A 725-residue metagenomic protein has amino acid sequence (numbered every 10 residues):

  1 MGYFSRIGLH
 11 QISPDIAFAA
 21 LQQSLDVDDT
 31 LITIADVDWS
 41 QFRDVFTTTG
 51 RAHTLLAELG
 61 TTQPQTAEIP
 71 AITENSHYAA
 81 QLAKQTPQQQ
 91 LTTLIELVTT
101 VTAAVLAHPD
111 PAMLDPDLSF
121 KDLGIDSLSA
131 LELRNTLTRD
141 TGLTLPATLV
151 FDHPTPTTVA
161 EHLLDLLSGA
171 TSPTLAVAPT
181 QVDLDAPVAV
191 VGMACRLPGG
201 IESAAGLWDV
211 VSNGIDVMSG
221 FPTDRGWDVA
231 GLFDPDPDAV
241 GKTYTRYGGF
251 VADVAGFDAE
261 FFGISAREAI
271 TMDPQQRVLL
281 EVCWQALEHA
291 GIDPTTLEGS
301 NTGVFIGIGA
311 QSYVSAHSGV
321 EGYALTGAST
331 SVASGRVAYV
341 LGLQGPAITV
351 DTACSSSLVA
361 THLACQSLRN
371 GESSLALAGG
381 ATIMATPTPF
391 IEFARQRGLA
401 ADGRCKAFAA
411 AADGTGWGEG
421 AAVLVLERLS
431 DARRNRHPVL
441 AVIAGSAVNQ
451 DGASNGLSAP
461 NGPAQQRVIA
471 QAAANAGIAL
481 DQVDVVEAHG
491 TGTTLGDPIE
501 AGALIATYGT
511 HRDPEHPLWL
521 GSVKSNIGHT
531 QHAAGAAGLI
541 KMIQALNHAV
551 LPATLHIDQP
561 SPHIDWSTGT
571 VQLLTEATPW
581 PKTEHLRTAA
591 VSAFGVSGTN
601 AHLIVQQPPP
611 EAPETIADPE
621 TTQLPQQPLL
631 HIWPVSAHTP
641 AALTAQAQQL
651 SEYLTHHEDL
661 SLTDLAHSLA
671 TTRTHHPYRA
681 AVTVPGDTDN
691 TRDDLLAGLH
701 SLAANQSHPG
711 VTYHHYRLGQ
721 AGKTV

Functional and structural regions predicted by a protein language model:
M1-V101, Q396, D402, D484 (+2 more regions): Hydrophobic, Gly/Ser/Ala-rich alpha-helical and linker tracts in large acyl-processing enzymes of secondary/lipid
Y3-L9, F18, A80-A83, P87 (+7 more regions): NAD(P)H/NAD(P)+-dependent Rossmann-fold oxidoreductase cores
G8-F18, Q22, P154, S168 (+4 more regions): Flexible, low-complexity segments
L9-I16, P154, S355, G420 (+3 more regions): Residue-level signal for the nucleotide or nucleotide-sugar donor/cofactor binding architecture
I32, V190-A194, A441-N449, V523 (+2 more regions): Short amphipathic
L94-A178: Phosphopantetheine-dependent thiolation modules in NRPS/PKS and related acyl-activating systems
L145, P222-D228, L232-D236, G256 (+5 more regions): Acyltransferase loading domain of fatty acid and polyketide assembly lines
D185-P625, E652, R673: Condensing-enzyme catalytic core of the thiolase-fold
